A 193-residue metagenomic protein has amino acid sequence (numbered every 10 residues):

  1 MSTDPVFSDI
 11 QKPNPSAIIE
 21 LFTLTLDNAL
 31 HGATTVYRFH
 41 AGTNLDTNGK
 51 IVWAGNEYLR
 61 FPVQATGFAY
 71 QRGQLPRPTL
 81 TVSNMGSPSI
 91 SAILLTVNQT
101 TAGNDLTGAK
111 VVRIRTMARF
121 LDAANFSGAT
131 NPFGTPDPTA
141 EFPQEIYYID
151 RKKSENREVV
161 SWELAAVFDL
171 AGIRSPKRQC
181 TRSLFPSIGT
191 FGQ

Functional and structural regions predicted by a protein language model:
M1-R60: Polar/acidic, low-complexity leader/linker segments enriched in S/T/G and N/D
P5-D9, R157, K177-Q193: Ubiquitin-like/PB1-type beta-grasp interaction modules and other compact soluble beta-rich domains
A54, P136-Y148: Short coil-to-beta-strand transition motifs
T66-D122: Extracellular/virion structural assembly segments
F120-E141: Active-site-adjacent substructure of cysteine-protease-like catalytic cores
R151-S154: Residue-level recognition of beta-strand microenvironments
N156-C180: Short solvent-exposed strand/turn elements
